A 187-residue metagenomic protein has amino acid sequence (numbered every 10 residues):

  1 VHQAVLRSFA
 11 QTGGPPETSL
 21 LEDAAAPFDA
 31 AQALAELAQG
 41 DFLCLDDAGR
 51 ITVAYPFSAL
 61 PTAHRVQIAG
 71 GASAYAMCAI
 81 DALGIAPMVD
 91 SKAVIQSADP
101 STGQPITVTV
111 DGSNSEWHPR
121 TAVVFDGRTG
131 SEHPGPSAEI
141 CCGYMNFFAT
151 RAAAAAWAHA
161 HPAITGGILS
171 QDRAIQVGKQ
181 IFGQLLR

Functional and structural regions predicted by a protein language model:
V1-V5: Short alpha-helical "packing" element that flanks the helix-turn-helix/winged-helix DNA-binding module
L6-A10: Short, locally clustered residues in the helix-turn-helix/winged-helix DNA-binding domain
Q11-A25: Short acidic, hydrophobic short linear motifs in intrinsically disordered regions
Q11-G14, P87-I95: Short helix-capping/linker segments at secondary-structure and domain boundaries
A24-Q39: Short amphipathic alpha-helical interaction segments
A38-G49: A short, conserved structural fragment
A54-K92: Short, amphipathic alpha-helical interaction segments positioned at domain boundaries
A74, S91-V94, T102-R187: Long, low-complexity, charge-rich intrinsically disordered regions
